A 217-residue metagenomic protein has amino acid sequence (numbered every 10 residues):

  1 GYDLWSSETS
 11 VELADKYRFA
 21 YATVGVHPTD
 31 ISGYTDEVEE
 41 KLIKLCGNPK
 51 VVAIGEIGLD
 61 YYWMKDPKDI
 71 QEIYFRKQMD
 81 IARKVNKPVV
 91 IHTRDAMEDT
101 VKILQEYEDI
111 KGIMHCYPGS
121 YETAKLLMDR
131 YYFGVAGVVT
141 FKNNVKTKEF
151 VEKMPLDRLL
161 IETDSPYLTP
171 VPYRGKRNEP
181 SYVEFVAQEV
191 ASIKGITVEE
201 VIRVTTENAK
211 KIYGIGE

Functional and structural regions predicted by a protein language model:
G1-E217: Mid-domain alpha/beta scaffold segments of enzyme catalytic cores
